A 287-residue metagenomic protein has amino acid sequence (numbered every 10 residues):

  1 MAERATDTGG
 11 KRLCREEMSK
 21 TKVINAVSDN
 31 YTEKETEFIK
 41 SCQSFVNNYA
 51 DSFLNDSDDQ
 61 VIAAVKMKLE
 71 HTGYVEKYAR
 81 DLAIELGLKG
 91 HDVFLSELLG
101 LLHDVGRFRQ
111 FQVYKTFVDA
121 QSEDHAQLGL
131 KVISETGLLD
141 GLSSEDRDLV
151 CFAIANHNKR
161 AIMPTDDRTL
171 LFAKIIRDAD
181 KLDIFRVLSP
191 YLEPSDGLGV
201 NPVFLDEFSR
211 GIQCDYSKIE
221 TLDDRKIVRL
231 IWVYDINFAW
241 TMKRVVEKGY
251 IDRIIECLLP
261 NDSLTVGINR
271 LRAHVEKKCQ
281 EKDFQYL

Functional and structural regions predicted by a protein language model:
M1-A26, D235: N-terminal amphipathic/basic-hydrophobic helices that include classical n-h-c signal peptides and signal-anchor
S19-K40, A64-G73, K77-K89, L102 (+2 more regions): Divalent metal-dependent phosphate-bond-processing catalytic cores, especially two-metal-ion Mg2+/Mn2+ enzymes that act
V46-Y74, F108-D119: Active-site flanking loop/helix segments enriched in acidic
K66, T116-D124, L138-L142: Short coil/turn segments at secondary-structure boundaries
V75, D124-T136: An active-site-proximal "capping" alpha-helix that borders the catalytic cofactor pocket
G87-L98, L139-A155, R168-I175: Acidic/histidine metal-binding catalytic segments
V93-V118, G129, L149-R160: His-Asp-centered metal-binding catalytic motifs of divalent-metal-dependent phosphohydrolases/nucleases
